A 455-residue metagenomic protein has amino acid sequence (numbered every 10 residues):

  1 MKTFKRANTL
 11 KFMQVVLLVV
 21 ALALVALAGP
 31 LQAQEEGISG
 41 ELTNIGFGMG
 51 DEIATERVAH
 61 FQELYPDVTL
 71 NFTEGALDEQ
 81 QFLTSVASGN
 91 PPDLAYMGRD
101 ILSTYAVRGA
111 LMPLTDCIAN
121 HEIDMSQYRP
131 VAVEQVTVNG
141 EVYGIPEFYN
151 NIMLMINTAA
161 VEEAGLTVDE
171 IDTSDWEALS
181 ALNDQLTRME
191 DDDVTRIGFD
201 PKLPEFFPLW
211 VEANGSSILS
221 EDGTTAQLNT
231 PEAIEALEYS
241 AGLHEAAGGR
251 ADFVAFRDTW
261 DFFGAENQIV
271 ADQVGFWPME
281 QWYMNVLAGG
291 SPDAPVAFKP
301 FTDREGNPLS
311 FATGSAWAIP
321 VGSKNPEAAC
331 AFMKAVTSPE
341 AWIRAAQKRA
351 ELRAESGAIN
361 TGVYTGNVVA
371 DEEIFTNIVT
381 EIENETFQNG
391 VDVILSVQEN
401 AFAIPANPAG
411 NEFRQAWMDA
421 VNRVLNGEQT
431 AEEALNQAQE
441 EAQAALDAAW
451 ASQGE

Functional and structural regions predicted by a protein language model:
E36-M49, V68-T73, D93-L94, Y143 (+2 more regions): Short, well-ordered beta-strand elements
G48-T69, W417, L435: Short, polar/charged alpha-helical segment
H60-Y128, G144, E162-G165, E266-F276: Extracytoplasmic "Venus flytrap"/periplasmic binding protein-like
T84-S85, P92-D93, H121-A160, T195-R196 (+2 more regions): A structural signal for short loop-to-beta-strand junctions that line the ligand-binding cleft of periplasmic/secreted
R99-I152, E177-L182, D293-K299, I382-E385 (+1 more regions): Hinge/lid segment of periplasmic solute-binding proteins
N139-E147, I152, E162, E177-E238 (+2 more regions): Extracytoplasmic/periplasmic solute-binding protein
N183-Q185, T225-D258, A288-G290, F301: Glycine-centered hinge/linker elements that transmit conformational signals in sensory and ligand-binding systems
Y283-D293, G306-A312, A318-Q415, Q453-G454: C-terminal lobe and pocket-closing loops of periplasmic/extracytoplasmic Venus-flytrap solute-binding proteins
